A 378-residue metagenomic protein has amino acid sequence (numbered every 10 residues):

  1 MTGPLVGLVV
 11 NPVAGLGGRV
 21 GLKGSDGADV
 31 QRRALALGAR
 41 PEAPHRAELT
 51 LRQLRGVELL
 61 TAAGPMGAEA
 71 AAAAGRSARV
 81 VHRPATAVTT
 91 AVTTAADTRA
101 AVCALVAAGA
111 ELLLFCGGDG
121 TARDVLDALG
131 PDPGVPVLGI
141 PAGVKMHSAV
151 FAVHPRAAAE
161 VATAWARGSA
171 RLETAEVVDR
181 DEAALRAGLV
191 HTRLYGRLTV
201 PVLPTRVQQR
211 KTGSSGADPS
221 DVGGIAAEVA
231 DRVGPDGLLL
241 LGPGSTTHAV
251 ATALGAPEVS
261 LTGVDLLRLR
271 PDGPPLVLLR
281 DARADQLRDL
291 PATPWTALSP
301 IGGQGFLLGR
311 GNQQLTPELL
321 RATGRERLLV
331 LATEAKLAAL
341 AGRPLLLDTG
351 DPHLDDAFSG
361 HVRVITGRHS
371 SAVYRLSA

Functional and structural regions predicted by a protein language model:
M1-G109, A159-A217, A226-E228: ATP/NTP phosphate-donor binding region
L5-G7, P12-V13, G64, L189-D218 (+3 more regions): ATP/nucleoside-binding phosphotransfer catalytic cores, i.e., glycine-rich phosphate-binding loops
P12-L16, A63-A68, L114-R123, V144-M146 (+4 more regions): Gly/Ser/Thr-rich loops at beta-strand to alpha-helix junctions that form or flank small-molecule/cofactor-binding
D29-L35, G255-D285, P317-T323, L329: Gly/Ser/Thr-rich active-site loops/lids in small-molecule metabolic enzymes that frequently grip phosphoryl groups
A71-A72, G118-V135, V250-P257, N312-Q314: Short Gly/Thr/Asp-enriched flexible loops that form oxyanion-binding sites at enzyme active sites
S77-A85, P133-A142, A256-R268: Short hydrophobic/aromatic-enriched beta-strand-loop microsegments
L112, C116, V125, L129-H154: Short, acidic/small-residue loops that bind anionic groups at enzyme active sites
P155-A157, D272-G303: A structural-propensity feature for long, helix-poor, extended segments
